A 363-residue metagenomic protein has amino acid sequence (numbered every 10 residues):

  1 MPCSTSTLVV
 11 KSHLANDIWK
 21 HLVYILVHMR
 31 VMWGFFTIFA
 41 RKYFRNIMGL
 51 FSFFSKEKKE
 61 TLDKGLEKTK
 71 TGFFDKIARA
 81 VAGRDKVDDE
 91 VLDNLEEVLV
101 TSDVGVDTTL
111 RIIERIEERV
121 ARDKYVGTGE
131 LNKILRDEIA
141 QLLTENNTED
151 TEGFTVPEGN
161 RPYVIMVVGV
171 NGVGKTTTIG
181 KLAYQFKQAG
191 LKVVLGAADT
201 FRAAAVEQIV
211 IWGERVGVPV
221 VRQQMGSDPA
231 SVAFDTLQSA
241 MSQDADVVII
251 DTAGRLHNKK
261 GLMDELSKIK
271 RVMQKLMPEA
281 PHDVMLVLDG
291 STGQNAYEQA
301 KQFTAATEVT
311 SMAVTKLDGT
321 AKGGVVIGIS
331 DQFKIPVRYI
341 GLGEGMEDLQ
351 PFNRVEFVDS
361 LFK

Functional and structural regions predicted by a protein language model:
S12, H21, Y43: Cationic, low-complexity basic patches in intrinsically disordered or flexible, solvent-exposed regions
Y24-H28, F36-I38, K42-A78: N-terminal accessory targeting/assembly segments
D63, E67-A198, A205-M225, S231-M241 (+1 more regions): Primarily NTPase-proximal linker/entry elements flanking Walker-type ATP/GTP-binding cores
Q208, M225-Q243, H257-K363: Conserved catalytic-core segment of NTP-binding enzymes
A253-R255: Short glycine-rich anion-binding loops that position phosphate/pyrophosphate groups of nucleotides and phosphorylated
